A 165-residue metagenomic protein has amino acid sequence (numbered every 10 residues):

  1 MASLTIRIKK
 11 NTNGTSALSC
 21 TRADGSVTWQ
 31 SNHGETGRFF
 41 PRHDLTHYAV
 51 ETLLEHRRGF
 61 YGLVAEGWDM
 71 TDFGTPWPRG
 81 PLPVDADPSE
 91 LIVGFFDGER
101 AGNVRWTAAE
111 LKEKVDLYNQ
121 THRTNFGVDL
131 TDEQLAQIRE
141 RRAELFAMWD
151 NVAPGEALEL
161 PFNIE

Functional and structural regions predicted by a protein language model:
A2-N13, T28-Q30, E35-R42, L53-E165: Metalloprotease/metallohydrolase-associated module, dominated by Zn2+-dependent proteases
S16-R22: Short polybasic amphipathic segments
D24-S26: Detector for glycine-centered tight turns/loop "hinges" at secondary-structure junctions
V50: Short active-site segment of divalent metal-dependent hydrolases/proteases that encodes the spacing between
